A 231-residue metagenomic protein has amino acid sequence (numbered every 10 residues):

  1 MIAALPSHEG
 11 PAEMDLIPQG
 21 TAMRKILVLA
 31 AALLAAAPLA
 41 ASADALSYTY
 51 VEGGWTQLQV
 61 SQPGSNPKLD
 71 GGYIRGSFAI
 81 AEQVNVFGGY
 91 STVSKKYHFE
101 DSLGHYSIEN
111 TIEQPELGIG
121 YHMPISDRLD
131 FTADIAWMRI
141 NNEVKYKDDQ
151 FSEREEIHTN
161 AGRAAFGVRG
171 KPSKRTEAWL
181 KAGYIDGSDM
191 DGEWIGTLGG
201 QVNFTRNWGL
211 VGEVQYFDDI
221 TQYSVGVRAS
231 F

Functional and structural regions predicted by a protein language model:
M1-S47: Cleavable N-terminal export/targeting peptides
L39-K96: Short glycine/proline- and aromatic-enriched beta-strand/turn motifs that initiate or cap beta-hairpins
S47-T49, K68-G72, E109-P115, R139 (+3 more regions): Residues that define the transmembrane beta-barrel architecture of outer-membrane proteins
T49-V51, E82-G88, S126-F131, G170-L180 (+1 more regions): Repeated loop/turn-to-beta-strand initiation elements of outer-membrane beta-barrel proteins
W55-S61, E82, Y90-K96, E113 (+6 more regions): Transmembrane beta-strands of outer-membrane beta-barrel pores
S61-K68, Y97-S107, E143-E155, K181 (+2 more regions): Outer-membrane beta-barrel translocator domains and adjoining extracellular loop/strand segments of Gram-negative
I74-F78, L117-Y121, I135, A164-G170 (+2 more regions): Residues on the lipid-exposed face of transmembrane beta-strands in outer-membrane beta-barrel proteins
D191-F231: Predominantly the C-terminal beta-signal and adjacent terminal strand-loop region of outer-membrane beta-barrel
